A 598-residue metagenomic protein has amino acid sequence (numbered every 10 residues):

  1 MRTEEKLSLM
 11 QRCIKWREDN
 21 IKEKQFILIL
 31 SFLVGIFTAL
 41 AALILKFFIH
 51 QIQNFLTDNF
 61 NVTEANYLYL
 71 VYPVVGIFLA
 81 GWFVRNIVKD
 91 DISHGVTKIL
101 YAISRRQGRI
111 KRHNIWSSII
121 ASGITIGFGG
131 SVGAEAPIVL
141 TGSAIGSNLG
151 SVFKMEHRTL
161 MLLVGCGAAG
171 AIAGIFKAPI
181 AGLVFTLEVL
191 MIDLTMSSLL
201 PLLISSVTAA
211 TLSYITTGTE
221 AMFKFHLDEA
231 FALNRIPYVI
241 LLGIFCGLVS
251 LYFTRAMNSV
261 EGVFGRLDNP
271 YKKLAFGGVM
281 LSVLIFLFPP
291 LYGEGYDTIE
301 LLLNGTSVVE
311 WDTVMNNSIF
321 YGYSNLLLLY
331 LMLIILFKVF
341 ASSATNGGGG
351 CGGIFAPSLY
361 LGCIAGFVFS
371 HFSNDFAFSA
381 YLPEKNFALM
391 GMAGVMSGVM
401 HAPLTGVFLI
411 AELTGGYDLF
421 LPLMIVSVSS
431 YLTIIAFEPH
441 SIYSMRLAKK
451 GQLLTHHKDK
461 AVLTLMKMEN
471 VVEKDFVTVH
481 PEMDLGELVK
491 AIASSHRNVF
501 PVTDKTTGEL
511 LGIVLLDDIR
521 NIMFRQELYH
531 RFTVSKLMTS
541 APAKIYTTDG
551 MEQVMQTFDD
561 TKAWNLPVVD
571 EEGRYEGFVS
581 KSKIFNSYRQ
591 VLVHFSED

Functional and structural regions predicted by a protein language model:
M1-D475, V479-T506, L510-L511, N565 (+2 more regions): Alpha-helical transmembrane segments and immediately membrane-proximal extracytoplasmic
S205, V426, E473, L516 (+3 more regions): ATP/adenylate-binding site constellation spanning eukaryotic-like Ser/Thr protein kinases, ABC-transporter
V462-L465, I513, K544, F578: Short aromatic/basic micro-patch
D475-V479, K536, A541-K544: Structural signal for short hydrophobic segments within the conserved structured cores of catalytic domains across
V479-R497, V502-D504, M523-Q526, K544-W564 (+2 more regions): The conserved cystathionine-beta-synthase
G512-I519, G577-I584: Short hydrophobic beta-strand motif reused across regulatory alpha/beta modules
L516, R531-V534, Q553, A563: Nucleotide-binding motor/catalytic cores of P-loop/tubulin-like NTPases across gene-expression machines
R574: Conserved Rossmann-like nucleotide-cofactor binding loop
